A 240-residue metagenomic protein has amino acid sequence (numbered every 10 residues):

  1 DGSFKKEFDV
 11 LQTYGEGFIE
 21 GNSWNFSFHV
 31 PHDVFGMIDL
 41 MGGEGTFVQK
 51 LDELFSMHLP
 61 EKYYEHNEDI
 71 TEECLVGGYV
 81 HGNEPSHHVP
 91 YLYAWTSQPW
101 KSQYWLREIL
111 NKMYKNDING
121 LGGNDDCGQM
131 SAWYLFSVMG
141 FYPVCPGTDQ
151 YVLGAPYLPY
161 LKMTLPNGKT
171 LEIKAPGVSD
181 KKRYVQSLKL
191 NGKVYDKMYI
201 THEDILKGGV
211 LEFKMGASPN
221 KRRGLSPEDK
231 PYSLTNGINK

Functional and structural regions predicted by a protein language model:
D1-E172, G177, E203, V210: Active-site core of glycosidic bond-cleaving carbohydrate-active enzymes
V10, F141, V194, A217-P219: Short loop/turn segments at secondary-structure transitions that flank enzyme active sites
P166, S187-K193: Short strand-turn-strand beta-turns centered on an Asx-Gly dipeptide
Y184: Extracellular attachment/recognition segments
N191-T201: Solvent-exposed beta-strand/loop surfaces of large extracellular or lumenal domains
H202-N239: C-terminal beta-strand-rich structural cap/linker in extracellular carbohydrate-active enzymes
